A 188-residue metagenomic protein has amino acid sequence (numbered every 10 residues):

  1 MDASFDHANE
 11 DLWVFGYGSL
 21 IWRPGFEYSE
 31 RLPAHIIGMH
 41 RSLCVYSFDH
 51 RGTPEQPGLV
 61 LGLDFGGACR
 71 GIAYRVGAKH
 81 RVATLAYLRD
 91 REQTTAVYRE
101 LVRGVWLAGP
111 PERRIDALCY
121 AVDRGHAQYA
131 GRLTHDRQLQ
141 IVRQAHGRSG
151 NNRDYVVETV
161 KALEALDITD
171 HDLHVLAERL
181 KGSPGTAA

Functional and structural regions predicted by a protein language model:
M1-A188: A glycine-rich, hydrophobic/aromatic-adjacent loop/helix-cap motif
